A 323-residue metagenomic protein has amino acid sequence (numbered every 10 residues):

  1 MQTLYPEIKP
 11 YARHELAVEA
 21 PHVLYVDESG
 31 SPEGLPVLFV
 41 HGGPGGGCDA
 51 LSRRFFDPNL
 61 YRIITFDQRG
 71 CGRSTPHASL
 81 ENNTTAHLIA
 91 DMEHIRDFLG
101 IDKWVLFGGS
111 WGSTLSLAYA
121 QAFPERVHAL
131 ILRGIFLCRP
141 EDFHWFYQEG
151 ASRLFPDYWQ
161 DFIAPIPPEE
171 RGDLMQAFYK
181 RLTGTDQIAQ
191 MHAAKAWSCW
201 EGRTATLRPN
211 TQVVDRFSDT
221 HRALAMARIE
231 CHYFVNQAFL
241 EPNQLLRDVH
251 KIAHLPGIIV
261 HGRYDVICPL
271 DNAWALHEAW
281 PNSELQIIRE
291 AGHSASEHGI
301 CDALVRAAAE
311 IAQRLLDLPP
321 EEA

Functional and structural regions predicted by a protein language model:
Q2-E28, E230: N-terminal cap/lid segment of alpha/beta-hydrolase-fold proteins
V18-P76: Conserved HGGG/HGGXW glycine-rich cap/lid loop of the alpha/beta-hydrolase fold
A86-W104: Conserved acidic catalytic loop of the alpha/beta-hydrolase fold
D102-E141: Conserved hydrolase catalytic core segment
E125-F178: A catalytic-pocket lid/entrance helix-loop region that shapes and gates access to the active site across common
E241, V266-N272: Conserved alpha/beta-hydrolase "acid-adjacent" motif
I252-A253, I259-H261: Short beta-strand/loop motif that positions the catalytic acidic residue of the alpha/beta-hydrolase fold
S283-A323: Catalytic active-site module of serine/aspartate enzymes centered on a nucleophile-bearing elbow/loop
